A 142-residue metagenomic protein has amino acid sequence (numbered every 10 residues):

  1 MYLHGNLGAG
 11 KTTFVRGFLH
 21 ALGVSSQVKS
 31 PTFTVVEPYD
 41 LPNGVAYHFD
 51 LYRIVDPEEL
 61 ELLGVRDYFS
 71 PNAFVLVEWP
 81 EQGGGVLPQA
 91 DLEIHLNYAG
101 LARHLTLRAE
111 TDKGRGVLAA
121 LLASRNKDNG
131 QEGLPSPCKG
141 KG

Functional and structural regions predicted by a protein language model:
L3: Hydrophobic anchor at the beta1->P-loop junction of P-loop NTPases
G8: Walker A (P-loop) phosphate-binding loop of P-loop NTPases
K11: Conserved lysine of the Walker
H20, V55, R66-G133, C138-G142: Short phosphate-coordinating micro-motif centered on Lys-Gly-acidic
V24-Y39: Short beta-strand-centered segment that lines the nucleotide-binding/catalytic pocket of NTP-utilizing
P31, Y47, E61, Q89-L92: Short beta-strand or tight-loop elements that sit immediately N-terminal to catalytic metal-binding acidic residues
D40-L76: Conserved nucleotide-sensing/catalytic segment adjacent to the nucleotide-binding pocket in NTP-handling enzymes
